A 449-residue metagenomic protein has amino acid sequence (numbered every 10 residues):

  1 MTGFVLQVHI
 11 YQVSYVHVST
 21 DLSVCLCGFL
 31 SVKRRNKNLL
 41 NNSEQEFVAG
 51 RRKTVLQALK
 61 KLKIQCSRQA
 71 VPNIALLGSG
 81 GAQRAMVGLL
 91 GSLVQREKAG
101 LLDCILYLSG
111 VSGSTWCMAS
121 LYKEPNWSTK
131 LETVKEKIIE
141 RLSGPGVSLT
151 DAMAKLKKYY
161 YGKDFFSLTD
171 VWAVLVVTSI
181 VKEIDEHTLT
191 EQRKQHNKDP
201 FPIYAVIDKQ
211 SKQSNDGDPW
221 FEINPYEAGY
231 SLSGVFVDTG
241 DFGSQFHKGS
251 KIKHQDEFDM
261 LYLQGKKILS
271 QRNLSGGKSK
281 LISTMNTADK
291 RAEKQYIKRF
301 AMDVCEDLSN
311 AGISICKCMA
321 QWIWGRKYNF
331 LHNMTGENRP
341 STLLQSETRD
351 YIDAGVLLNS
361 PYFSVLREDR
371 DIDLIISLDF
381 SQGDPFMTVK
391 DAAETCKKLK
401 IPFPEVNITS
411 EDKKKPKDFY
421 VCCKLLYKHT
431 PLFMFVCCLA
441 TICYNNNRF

Functional and structural regions predicted by a protein language model:
G3-Q65: Low-complexity, highly charged intrinsically disordered N-terminal segments that act as targeting/localization
R52-I105: Helix-rich "cap/lid" substructures immediately adjacent to catalytic or cofactor-binding pockets
L56, L90-E97, L106, M118-K123 (+3 more regions): Amphipathic alpha-helical interaction motifs in eukaryotic regulatory proteins
P72-L90, P340-V389: C-terminal, well-structured subdomains that either form a transmembrane helix-short loop-helix hairpin in multi-pass
S79-A82, C104-L121, Y204: Catalytic nucleophile loop
L101, E124-P125, V134-S364, D371 (+2 more regions): Patatin-like phospholipase A catalytic core
M118-K123, N215-G217, M387-K390: Short acidic, glycine/serine/threonine-rich loops at helix termini
P125-S143, A292, S314, P385-T430: Acidic, Ser/Thr-rich peripheral helices and adjacent loops at domain boundaries
